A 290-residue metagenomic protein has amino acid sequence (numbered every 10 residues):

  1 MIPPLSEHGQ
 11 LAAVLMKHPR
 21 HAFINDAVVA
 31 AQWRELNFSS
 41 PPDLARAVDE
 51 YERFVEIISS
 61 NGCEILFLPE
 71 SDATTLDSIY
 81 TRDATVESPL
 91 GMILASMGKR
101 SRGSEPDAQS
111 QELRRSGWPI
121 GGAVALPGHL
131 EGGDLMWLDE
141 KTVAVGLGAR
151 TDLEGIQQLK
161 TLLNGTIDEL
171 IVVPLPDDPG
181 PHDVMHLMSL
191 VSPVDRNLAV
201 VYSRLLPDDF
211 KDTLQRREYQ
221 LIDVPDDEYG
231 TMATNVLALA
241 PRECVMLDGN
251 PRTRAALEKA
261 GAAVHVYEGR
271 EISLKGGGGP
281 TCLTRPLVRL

Functional and structural regions predicted by a protein language model:
M1-L290: The feature marks the mature, well-folded catalytic cores of soluble enzymes
